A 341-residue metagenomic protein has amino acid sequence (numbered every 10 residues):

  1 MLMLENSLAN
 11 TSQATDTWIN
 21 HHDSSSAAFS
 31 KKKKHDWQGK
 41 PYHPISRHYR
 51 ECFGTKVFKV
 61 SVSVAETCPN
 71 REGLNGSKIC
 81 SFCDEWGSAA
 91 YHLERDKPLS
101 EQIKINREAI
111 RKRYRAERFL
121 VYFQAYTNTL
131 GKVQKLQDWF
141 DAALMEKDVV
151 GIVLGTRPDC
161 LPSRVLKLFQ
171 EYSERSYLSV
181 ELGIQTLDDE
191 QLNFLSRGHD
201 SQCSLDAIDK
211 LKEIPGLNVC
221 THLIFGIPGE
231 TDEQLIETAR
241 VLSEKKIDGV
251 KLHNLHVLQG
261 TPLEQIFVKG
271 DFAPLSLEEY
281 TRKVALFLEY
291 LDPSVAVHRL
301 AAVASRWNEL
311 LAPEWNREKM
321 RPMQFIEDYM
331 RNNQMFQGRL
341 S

Functional and structural regions predicted by a protein language model:
L2-L120: N-terminal [4Fe-4S]-dependent radical SAM core
L2-R47, K56-F58, G249, H256-S341: Auxiliary Fe-S-binding modules of radical SAM enzymes
F58-V62, F119-V121, I152-L154, L178-L182 (+3 more regions): Hydrophobic faces of well-ordered beta-strands that scaffold small-molecule active sites in alpha/beta enzyme cores
C80, A142-V149, E237-K251, R321-F336 (+1 more regions): Structural recognition of alpha->loop->beta junctions
W86-N106, I110-V133, D148-L161, Y177-S204 (+1 more regions): Core AdoMet radical
I110-K112, F140-K147, F169-Y177, D209-I214: Acidic (Asp/Glu)-rich catalytic clusters
V133-D141, P162-E171: Distinct, well-ordered alpha-helical segments
Q202-P262, E278-A301: Conserved C-terminal portion of the radical SAM core fold that forms the substrate/S-adenosylmethionine-binding
